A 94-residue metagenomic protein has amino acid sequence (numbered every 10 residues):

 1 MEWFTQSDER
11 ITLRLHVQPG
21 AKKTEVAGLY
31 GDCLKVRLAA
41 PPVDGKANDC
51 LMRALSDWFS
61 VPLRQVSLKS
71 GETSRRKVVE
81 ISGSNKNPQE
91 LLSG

Functional and structural regions predicted by a protein language model:
M1-G45, D49-M52, V61-L63, S67-E72 (+1 more regions): Contiguous, often N-terminal, cationic amphipathic patches that form binding interfaces
